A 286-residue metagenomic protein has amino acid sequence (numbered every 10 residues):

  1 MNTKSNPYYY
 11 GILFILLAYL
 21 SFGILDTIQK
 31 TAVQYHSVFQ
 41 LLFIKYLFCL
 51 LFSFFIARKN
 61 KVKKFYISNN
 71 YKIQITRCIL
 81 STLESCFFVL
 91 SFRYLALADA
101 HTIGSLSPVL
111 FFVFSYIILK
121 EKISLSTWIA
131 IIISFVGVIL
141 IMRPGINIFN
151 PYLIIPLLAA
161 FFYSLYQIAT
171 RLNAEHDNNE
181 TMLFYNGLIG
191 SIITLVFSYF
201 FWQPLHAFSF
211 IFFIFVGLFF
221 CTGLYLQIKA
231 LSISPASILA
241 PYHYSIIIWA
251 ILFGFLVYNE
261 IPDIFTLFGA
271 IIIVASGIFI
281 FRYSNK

Functional and structural regions predicted by a protein language model:
M1-Q40, I148-L172: Glycine-/small-residue-enriched transmembrane alpha-helix faces in small-molecule transporters and effluxers
N2, C49-N69, V136-I148, G190-S209 (+2 more regions): Membrane-interface helix-cap regions at the ends of transmembrane helices in multi-pass membrane proteins
Y9-A18, A57, K63-F87, P151-A159 (+1 more regions): Loop-to-transmembrane-helix transition segments
A32, L41, S91, L97 (+7 more regions): Hydrophobic/aromatic residues within transmembrane alpha-helices of multi-pass small-molecule transporters
Y35-L83, F162-L165, Y185-F200: Transmembrane alpha-helices of multi-pass small-molecule transport proteins
F88-L90, S107-I129, F201, I248-L267: C-terminal transmembrane-helix exit sites in multi-pass transporters
A100-L106, N173-I189, L224-F255: Helix-helix packing/entry segments at the starts of transmembrane helices
S126-M142, F265-S284: Hydrophobic transmembrane alpha-helices of multi-pass small-molecule transport proteins
